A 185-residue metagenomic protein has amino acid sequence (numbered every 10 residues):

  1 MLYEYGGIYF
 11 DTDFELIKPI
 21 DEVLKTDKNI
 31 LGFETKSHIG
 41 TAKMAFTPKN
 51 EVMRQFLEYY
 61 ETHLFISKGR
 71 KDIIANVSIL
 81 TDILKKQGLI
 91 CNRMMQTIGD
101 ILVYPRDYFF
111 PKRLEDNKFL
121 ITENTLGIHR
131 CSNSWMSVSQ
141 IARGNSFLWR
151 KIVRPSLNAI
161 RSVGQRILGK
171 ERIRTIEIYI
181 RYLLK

Functional and structural regions predicted by a protein language model:
M1-F10: A conserved donor-nucleotide-binding helix/loop in the catalytic core of Leloir-type glycosyltransferases
F10-K185: Glycosyltransferase-associated regions of secretory-pathway enzymes, highlighting luminal stem/catalytic domains
